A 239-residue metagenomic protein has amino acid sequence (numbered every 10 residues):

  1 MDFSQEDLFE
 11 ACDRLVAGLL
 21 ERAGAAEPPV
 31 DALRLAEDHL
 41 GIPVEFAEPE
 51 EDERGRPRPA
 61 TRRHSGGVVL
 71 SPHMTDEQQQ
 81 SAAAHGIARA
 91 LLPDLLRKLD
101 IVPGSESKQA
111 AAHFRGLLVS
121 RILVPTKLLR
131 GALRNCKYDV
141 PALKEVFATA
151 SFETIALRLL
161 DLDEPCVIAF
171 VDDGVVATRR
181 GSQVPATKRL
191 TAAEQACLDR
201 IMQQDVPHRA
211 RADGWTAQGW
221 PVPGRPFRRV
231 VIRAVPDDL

Functional and structural regions predicted by a protein language model:
M1-L239: Active-site hotspot residues in diverse enzymes, especially metal/ion-binding acidic/histidine motifs
